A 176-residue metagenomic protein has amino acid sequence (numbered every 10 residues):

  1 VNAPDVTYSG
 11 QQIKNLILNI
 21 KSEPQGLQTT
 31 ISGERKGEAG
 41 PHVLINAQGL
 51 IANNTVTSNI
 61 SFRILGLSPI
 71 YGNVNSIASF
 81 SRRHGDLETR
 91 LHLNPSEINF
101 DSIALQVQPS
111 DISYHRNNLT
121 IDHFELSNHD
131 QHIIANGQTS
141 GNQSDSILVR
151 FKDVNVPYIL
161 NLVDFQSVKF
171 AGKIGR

Functional and structural regions predicted by a protein language model:
V1-R176: Interface amphipathic segments
